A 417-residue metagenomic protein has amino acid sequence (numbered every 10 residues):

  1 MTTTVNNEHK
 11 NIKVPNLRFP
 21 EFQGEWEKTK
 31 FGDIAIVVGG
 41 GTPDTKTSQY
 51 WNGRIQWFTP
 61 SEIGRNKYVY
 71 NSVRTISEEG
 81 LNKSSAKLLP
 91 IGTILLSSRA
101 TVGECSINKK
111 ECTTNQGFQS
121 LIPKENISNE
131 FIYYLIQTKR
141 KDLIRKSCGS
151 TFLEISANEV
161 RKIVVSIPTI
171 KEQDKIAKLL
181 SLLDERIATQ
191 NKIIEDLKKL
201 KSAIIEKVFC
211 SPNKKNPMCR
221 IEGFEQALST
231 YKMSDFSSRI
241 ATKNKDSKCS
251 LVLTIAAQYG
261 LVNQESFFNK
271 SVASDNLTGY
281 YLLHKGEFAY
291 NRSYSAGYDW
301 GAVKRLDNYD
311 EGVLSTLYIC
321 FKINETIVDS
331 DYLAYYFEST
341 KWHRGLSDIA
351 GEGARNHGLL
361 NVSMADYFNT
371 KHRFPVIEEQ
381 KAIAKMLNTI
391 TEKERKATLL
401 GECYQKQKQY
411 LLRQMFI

Functional and structural regions predicted by a protein language model:
M1-G24, L182-E185, T189-A227, L399-I417: Short amphipathic coiled-coil heptad-repeat segments
V5, E25, D44-T45, K83 (+4 more regions): Short, solvent-exposed loop/turn positions at domain surfaces that link secondary-structure elements or cap domain
N11-P15, S98, C112-Q119, I136 (+3 more regions): A short glycine-rich beta-alpha junction/loop motif
V14-G41, K162, R220-N244: Non-catalytic DNA-recognition/assembly elements of restriction-modification systems
G32-A35, T45-G80, S237, A241-S274 (+1 more regions): DNA target-recognition patches
G41, G53-R54, T59-S61, R65-Q137 (+4 more regions): A short beta-sheet element
L96-S97, L182, Y290-N291, K385 (+1 more regions): A generic structural signal for residues embedded in beta-strands
A177-S181, E185, K192, A384-K385 (+1 more regions): Acidic/polar-enriched heptad-repeat coiled-coil alpha-helices, especially the parallel dimerization/signal-relay stalks
